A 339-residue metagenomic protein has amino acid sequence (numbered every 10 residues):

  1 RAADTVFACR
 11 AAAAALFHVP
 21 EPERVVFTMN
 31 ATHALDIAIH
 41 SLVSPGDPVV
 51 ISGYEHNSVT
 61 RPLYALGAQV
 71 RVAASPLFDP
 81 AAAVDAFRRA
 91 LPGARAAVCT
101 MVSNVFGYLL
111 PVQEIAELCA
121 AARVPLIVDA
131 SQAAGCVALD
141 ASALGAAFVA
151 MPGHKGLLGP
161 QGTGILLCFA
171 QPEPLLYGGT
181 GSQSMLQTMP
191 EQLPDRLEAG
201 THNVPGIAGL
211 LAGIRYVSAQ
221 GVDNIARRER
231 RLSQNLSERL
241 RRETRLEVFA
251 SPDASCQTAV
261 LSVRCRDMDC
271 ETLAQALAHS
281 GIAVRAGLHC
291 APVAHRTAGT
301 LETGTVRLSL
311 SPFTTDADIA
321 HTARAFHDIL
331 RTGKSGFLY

Functional and structural regions predicted by a protein language model:
R1-Y339: Pyridoxal 5′-phosphate
